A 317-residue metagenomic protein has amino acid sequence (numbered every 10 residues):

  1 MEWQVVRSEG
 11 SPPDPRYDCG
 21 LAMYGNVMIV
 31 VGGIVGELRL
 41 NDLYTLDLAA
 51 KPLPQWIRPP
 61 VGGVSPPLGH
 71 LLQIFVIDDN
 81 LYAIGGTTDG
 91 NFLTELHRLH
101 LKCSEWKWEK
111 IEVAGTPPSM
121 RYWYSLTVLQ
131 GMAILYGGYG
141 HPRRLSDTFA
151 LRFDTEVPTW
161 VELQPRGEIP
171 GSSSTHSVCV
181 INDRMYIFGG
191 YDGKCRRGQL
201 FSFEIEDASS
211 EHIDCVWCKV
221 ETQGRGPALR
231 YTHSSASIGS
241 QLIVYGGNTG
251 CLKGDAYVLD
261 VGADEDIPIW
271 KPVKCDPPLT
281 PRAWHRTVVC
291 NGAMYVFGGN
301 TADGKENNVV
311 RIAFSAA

Functional and structural regions predicted by a protein language model:
M1-A317: Kelch-like beta-propeller repeat domains
